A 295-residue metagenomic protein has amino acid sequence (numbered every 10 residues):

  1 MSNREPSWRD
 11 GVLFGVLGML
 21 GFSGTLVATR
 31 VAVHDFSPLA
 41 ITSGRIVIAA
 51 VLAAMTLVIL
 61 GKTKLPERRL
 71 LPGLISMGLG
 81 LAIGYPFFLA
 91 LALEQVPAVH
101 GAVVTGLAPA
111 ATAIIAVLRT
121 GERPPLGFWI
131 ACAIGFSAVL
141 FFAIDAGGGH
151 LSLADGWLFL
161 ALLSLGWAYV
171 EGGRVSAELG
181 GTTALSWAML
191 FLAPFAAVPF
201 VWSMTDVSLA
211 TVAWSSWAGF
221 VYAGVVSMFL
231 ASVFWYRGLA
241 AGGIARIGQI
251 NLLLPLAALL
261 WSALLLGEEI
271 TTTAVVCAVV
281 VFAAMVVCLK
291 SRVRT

Functional and structural regions predicted by a protein language model:
M1-S43, L91, G147-R174, F195: Glycine-/small-residue-enriched transmembrane alpha-helix faces in small-molecule transporters and effluxers
G11, D35-G84, A111-I115, S164-E171 (+5 more regions): Transmembrane alpha-helices of multi-pass small-molecule transport proteins
L20-G21, T25-L26, A54-T105, F141 (+1 more regions): Specific transmembrane alpha-helical segments of multi-pass solute transporters/efflux pumps, especially DMT/EamA
V27-D35, L91-E94, L140-L153, V201-F220 (+2 more regions): Membrane-interface helix termini and inter-helical loops of multi-pass transporters
A32, I41, R45, A92 (+8 more regions): Hydrophobic/aromatic residues within transmembrane alpha-helices of multi-pass small-molecule transporters
T42-G44, A82, P86, H100-L107 (+2 more regions): Helix-helix packing/entry segments at the starts of transmembrane helices
L52-L65, L89, A108-I130, L256-V276: C-terminal transmembrane-helix exit sites in multi-pass transporters
A53, I75, I115, P124-I144 (+5 more regions): Hydrophobic transmembrane alpha-helices of multi-pass small-molecule transport proteins
